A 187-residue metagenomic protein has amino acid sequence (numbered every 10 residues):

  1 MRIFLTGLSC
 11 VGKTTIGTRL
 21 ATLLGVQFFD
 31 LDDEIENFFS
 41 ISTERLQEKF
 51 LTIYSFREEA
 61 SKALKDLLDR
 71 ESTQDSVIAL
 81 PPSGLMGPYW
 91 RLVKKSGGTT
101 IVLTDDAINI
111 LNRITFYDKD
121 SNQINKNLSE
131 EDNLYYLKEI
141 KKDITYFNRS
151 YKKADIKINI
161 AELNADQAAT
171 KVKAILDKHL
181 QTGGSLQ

Functional and structural regions predicted by a protein language model:
L5: Hydrophobic anchor at the beta1->P-loop junction of P-loop NTPases
L8: P-loop (Walker A) phosphate-binding loop of NTP-binding proteins
V11: ATP-binding Walker
T14: Walker A/P-loop
R19, T145-Q187: NTP-dependent small-molecule kinase module
T22-A63: Conserved substrate/cofactor phosphate-moiety recognition/catalytic segment in nucleotide-dependent phosphotransferases
S55-T99, L103: Glycine-rich phosphate-binding loop used to anchor ATP phosphates in small-molecule kinases, encompassing both
G98-Y146: A glycine- and Lys/Arg-enriched "phosphate-lid" helix/loop adjacent to the NTP-binding pocket of small-molecule kinases
